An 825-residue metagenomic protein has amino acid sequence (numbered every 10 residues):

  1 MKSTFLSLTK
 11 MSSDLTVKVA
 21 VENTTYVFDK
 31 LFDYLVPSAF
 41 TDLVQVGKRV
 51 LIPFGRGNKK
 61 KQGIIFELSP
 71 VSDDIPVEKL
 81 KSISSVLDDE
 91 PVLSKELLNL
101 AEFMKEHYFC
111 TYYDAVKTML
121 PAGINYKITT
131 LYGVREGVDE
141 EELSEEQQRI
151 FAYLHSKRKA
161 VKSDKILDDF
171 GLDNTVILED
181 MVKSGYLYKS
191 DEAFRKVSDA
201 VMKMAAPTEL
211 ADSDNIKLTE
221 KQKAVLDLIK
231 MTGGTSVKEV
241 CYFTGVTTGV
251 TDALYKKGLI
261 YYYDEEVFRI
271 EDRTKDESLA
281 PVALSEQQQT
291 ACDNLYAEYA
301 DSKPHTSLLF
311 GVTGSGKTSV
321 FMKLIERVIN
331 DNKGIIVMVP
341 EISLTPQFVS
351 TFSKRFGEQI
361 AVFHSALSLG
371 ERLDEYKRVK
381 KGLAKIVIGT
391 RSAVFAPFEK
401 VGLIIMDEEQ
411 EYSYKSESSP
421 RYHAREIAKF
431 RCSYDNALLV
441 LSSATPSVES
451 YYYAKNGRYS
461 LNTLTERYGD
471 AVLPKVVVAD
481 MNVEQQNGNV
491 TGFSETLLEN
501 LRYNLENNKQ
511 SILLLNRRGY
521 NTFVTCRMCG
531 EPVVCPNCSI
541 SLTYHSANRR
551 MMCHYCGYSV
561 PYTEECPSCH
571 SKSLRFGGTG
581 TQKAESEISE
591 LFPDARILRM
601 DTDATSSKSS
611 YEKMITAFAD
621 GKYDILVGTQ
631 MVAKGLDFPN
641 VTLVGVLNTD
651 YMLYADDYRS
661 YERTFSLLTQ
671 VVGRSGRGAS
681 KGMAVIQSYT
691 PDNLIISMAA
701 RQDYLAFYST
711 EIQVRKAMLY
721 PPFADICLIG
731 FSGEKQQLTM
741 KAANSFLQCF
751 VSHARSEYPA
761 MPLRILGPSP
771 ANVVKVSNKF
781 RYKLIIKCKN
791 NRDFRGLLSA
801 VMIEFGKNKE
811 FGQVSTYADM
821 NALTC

Functional and structural regions predicted by a protein language model:
M1-I427, R431-S443, K455-A471, H753 (+2 more regions): Accessory, non-ATPase domains that flank or precede helicase/AAA+ motor cores in DNA-metabolism machines
E22, P37, S732-E734, K787-K789: Solvent-exposed residues in well-ordered beta-strands and their adjoining turns, especially edge/terminal strands
K30-F32, S236, D725-C727, F780-Y782: Short amphipathic alpha-helical segments
S278-S285, Q289, S302-G730, K735-M740 (+3 more regions): Inter-lobe coupling/hinge segments of SF2-like helicase ATPases
L598, H753-A771, G812-N821: Short beta-strand elements
Q737-S752: Extracytoplasmic/periplasmic
M761-N791, L798-V801: C-terminal structured "cap/appendage" subdomains that terminate the fold
